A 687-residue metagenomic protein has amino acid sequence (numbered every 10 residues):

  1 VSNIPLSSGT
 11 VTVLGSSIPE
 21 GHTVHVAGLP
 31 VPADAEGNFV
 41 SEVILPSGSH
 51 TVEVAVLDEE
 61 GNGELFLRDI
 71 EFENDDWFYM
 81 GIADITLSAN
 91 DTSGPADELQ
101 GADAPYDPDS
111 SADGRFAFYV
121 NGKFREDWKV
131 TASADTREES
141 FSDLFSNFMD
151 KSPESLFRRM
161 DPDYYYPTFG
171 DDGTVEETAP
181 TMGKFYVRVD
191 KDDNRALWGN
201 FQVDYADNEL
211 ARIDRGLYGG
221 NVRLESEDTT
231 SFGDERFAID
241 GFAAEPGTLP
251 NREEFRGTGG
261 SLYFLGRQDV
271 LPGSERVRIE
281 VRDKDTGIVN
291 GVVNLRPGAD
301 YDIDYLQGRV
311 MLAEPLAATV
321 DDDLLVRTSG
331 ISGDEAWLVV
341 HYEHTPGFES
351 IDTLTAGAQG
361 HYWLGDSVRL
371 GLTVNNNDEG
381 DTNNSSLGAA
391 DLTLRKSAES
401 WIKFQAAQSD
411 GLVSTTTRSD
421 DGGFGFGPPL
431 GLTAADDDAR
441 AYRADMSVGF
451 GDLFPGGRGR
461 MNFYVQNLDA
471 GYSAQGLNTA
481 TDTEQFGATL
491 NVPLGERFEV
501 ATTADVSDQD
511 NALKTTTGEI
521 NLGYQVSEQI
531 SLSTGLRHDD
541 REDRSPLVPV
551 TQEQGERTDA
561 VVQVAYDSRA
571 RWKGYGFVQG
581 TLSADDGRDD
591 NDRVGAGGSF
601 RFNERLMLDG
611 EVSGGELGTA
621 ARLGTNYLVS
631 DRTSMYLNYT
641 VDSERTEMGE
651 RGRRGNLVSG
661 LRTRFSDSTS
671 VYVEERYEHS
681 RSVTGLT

Functional and structural regions predicted by a protein language model:
I4, L29-E36, E42-E53, E60-A112 (+4 more regions): Gram-negative and organellar
T10, S16-H22, D269-G273: Short proline/glycine-enriched turn/loop motifs at strand-loop junctions of beta-rich domains
G15-S17, G122, Q268-D269, G614: Non-cytosolic beta-sheet module surface loops
G15-S17, T23-H25, P30-D34: Structural recognition of beta-strand segments within beta-rich domains
T23, E59-E64, E126-D127, D193-A196 (+2 more regions): Short helix C-cap/helix-to-loop transition motifs enriched in small/turn-promoting residues
F118-S133, D143: Extended N-terminal export/anchoring regions of large proteins
Y186-E209, L224-D228: Mobile, glycine-rich extracellular loop/lid and propeptide segments that shape or gate substrate/ligand access
